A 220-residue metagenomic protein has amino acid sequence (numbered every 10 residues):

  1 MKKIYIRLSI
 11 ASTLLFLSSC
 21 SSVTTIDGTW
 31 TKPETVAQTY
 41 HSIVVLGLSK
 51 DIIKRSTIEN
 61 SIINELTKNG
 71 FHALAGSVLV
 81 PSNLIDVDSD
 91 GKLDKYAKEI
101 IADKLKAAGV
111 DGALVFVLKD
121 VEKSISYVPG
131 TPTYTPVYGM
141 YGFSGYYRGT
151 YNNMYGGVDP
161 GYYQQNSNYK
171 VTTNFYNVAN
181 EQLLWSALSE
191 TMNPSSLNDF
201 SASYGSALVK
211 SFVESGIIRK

Functional and structural regions predicted by a protein language model:
M1-I10: Bacterial N-terminal signal peptides that target proteins for export
L8, V117-D120, T191: Residues that line or immediately flank small-molecule/substrate-binding pockets and catalytic motifs
S9-S12, G112: Small side chains
L14, A37, A107-V110: Alpha-helix termination/capping residues and helix-transition junctions
F16-S19: C-terminal motif of bacterial Sec signal peptides marking the signal peptidase cleavage site
S21-H41, K50, R148-K220: C-terminal/domain-edge helix-coil "capping" segments
S42, L48-K123: N-terminal segment of the mature soluble domain
L93-F175: Surface-exposed short loop/turn segments
